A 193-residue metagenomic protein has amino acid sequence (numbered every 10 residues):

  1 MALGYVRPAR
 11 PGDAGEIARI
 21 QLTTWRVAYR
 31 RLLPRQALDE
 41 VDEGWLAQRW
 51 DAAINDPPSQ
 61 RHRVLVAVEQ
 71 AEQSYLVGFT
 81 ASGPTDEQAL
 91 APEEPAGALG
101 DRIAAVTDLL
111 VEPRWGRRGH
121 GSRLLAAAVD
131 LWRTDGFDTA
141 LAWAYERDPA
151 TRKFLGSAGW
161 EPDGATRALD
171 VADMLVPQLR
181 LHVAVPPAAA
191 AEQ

Functional and structural regions predicted by a protein language model:
A2, V171-Q193: Terminal substrate-recognition subdomain of acyl/acetyltransferases
P8-P11, L22-L32, Q36-R114, S122-A127 (+4 more regions): Acetyl-CoA-dependent GNAT
I17, Q21: Hydrophobic pocket/interface hotspot
E112-R118, E146-R147: Active-site acidic-Proline motif in GNAT/NAT acetyltransferases
L125, D148-T151, D170-M174: Short glycine/proline-centered loop/turn elements that form peptide/ligand docking sites
W132-A144: Conserved GNAT acetyl-CoA-binding A-motif
L141-A144, G156, E161-Q178: Conserved catalytic-core motifs of GNAT/GCN5-like acyltransferases
